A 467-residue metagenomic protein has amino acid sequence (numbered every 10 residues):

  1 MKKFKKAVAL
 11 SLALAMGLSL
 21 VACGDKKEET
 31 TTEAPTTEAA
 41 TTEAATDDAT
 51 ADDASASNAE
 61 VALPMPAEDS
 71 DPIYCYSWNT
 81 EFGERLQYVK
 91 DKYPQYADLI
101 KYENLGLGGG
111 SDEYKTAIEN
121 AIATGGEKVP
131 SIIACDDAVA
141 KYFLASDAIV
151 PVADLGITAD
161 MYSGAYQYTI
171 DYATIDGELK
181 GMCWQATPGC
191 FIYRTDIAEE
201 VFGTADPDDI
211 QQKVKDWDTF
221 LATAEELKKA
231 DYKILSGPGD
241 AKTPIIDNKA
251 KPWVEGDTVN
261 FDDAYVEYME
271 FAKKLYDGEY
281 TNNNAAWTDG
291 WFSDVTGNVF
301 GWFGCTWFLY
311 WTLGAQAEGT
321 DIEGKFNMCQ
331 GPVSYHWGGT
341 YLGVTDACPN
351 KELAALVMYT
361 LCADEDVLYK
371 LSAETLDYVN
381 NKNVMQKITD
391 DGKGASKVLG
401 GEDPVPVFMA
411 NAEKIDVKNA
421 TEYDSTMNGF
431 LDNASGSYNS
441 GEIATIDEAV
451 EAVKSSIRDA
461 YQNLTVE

Functional and structural regions predicted by a protein language model:
F4-D25: Sec-dependent N-terminal signal peptides of Gram-positive bacterial secreted proteins and lipoproteins
A9, C23-K141, L353, Y369 (+2 more regions): Conserved N-terminal structural module of periplasmic/extracytoplasmic solute-binding proteins
A54, Q386-E467: Conserved C-terminal helix/tail region of periplasmic/extracytoplasmic solute-binding proteins
A54-P64, D112-K115, C135-C190, L221 (+3 more regions): Hinge/lid segment of periplasmic solute-binding proteins
G83-D91, E267-L356: Extracytoplasmic/periplasmic substrate-binding proteins
D112-V129, K141, S146, A198 (+4 more regions): Short helices/loops that flank or line small-molecule/ion binding pockets
G156-D160, A173-A241, W253-A285, D346-E352 (+1 more regions): Helix-loop-helix "hinge/cap" segment bordering the ligand-binding cleft or interdomain interface
T195, M358-I388: Periplasmic-binding protein-like
